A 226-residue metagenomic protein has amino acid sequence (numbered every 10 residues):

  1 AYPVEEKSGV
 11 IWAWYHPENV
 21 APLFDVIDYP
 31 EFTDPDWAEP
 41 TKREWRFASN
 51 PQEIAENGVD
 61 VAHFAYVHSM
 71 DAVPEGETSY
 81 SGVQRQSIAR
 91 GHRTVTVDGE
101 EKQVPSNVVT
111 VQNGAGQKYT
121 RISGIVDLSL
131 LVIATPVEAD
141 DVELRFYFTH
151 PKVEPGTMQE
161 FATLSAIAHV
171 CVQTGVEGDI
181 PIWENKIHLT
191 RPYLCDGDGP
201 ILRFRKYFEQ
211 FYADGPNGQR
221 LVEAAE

Functional and structural regions predicted by a protein language model:
A1-E18: Short Fe-S-cluster ligation motifs
N19-E226: C-terminal catalytic domain of Rieske-type non-heme iron oxygenases
